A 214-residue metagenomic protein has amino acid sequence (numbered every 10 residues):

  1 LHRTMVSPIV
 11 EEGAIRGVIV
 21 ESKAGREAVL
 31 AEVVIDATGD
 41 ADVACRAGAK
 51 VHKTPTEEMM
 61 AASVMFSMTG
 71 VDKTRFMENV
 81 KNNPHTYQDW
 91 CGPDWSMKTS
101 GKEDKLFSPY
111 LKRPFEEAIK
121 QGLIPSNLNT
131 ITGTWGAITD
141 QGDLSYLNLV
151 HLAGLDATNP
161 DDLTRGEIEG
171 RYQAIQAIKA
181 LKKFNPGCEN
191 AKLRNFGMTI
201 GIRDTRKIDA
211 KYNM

Functional and structural regions predicted by a protein language model:
L1-H2, V6, G17, E21-V33 (+1 more regions): Flavin (FAD/FMN)-binding glycine-rich loop and adjacent Rossmann-like elements that form
P8-E11: Trp/Phe/Arg-rich N-terminal binding region typifying the photolyase-homology
